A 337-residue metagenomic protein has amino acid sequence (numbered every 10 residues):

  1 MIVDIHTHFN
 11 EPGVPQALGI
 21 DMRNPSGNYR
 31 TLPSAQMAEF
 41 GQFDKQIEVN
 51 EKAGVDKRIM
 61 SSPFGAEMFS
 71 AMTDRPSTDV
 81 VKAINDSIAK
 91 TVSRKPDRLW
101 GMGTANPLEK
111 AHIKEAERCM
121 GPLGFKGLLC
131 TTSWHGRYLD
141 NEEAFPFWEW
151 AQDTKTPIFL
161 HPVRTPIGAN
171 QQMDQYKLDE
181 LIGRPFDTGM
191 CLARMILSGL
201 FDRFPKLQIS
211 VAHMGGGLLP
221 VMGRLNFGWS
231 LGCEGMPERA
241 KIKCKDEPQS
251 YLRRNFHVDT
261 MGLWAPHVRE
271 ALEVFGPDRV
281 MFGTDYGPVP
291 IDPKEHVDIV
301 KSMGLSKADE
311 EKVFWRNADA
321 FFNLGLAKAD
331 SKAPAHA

Functional and structural regions predicted by a protein language model:
M1-I5, E11-K57, D86-R94, K114-R118 (+5 more regions): Mid-to-C-terminal alpha-helical segments outside catalytic/metal-binding sites
V3-T7, R58-M60, W100-G103, L128-C130 (+4 more regions): Hydrophobic faces of well-ordered beta-strands that scaffold small-molecule active sites in alpha/beta enzyme cores
N10-G13, A66-F69, L108-A111, G136 (+4 more regions): Active-site environment of divalent metal-dependent phosphoester hydrolases
E11-F40, A71-M72, T78, P166-T188 (+1 more regions): Active-site gating loops and adjacent loop-to-helix segments of metal-dependent hydrolytic enzymes
D56, S62-G199: Active-site gating/metal-coordination segments in enzymes
L123-G127, Q152-P157, Y176-L178, F204-L207 (+2 more regions): Glycine-enriched alpha-helix->loop->beta-strand junction motifs that scaffold or abut catalytic
P157-R164, F186-L197, F201, G217-A240 (+2 more regions): Conserved N-terminal glycine/acidic-rich loop preference
Q208, A212-V289: Active-site neighborhoods of metal-dependent hydrolases
